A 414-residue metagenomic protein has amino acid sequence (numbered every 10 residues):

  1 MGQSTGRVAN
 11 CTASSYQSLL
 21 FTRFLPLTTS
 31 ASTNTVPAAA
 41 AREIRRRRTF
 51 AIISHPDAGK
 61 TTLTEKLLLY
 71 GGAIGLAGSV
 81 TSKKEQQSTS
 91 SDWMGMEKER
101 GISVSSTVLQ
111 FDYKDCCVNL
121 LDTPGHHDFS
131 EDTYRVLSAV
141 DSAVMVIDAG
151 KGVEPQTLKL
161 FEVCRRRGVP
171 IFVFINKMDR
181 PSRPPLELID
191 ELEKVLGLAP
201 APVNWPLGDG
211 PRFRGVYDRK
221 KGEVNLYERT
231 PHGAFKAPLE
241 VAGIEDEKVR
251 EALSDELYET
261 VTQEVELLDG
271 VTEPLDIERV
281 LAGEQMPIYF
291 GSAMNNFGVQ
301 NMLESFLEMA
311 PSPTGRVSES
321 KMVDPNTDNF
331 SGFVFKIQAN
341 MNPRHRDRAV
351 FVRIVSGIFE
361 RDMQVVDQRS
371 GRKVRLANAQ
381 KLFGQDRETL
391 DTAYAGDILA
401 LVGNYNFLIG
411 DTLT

Functional and structural regions predicted by a protein language model:
M1-A13: N-terminal chloroplast transit peptides
C11, F21-T414: Structural and coupling elements of P-loop NTPases
